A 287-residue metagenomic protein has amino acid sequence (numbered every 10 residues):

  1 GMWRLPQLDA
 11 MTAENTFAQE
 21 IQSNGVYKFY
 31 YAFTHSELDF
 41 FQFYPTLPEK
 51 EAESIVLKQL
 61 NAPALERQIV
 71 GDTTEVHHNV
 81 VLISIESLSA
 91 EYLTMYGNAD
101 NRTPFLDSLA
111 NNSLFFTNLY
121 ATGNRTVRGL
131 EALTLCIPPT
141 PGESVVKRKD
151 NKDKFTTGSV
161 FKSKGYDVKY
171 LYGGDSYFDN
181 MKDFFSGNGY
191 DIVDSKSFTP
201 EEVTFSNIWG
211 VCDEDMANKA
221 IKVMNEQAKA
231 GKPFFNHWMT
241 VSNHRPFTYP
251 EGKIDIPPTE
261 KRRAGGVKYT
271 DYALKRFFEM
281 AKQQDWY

Functional and structural regions predicted by a protein language model:
W3-Y287: Soluble catalytic regions of membrane-associated enzymes that act on cell-envelope and secretory-pathway components
